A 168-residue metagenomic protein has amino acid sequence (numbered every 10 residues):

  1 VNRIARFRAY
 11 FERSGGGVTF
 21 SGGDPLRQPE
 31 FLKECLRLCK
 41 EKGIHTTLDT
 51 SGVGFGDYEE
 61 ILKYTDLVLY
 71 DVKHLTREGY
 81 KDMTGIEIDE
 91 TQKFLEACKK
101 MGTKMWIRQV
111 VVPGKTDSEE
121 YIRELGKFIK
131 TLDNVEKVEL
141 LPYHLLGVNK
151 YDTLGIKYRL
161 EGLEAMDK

Functional and structural regions predicted by a protein language model:
R3-L146: Conserved AdoMet/S-adenosylmethionine-binding subsite of the radical SAM
K127-K130, E136, D152-D167: A structural motif corresponding to the C-terminal lobe/cap of the Radical SAM core domain
G147-Y151: Short acidic/His/Gly/Ser-rich catalytic and metal-binding motifs that mark active-site loops of diverse hydrolases
